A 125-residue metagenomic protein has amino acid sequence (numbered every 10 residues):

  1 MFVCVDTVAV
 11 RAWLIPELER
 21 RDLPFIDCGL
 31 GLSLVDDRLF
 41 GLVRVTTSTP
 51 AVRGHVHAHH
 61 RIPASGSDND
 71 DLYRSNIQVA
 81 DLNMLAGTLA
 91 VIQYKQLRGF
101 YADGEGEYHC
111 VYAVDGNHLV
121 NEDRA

Functional and structural regions predicted by a protein language model:
M1-A86, V114-A125: E1/E1-like adenylate-forming module used to activate ubiquitin-like modifiers and sulfur-carrier proteins
W13, A102-D103: Short linear functional motifs in flexible/disordered or boundary regions
T88-A102: Oxidoreductase and adenylate-handling cofactor-binding alpha/beta cores
G104-N117: Intrinsically disordered, low-complexity Ser/Thr-enriched
